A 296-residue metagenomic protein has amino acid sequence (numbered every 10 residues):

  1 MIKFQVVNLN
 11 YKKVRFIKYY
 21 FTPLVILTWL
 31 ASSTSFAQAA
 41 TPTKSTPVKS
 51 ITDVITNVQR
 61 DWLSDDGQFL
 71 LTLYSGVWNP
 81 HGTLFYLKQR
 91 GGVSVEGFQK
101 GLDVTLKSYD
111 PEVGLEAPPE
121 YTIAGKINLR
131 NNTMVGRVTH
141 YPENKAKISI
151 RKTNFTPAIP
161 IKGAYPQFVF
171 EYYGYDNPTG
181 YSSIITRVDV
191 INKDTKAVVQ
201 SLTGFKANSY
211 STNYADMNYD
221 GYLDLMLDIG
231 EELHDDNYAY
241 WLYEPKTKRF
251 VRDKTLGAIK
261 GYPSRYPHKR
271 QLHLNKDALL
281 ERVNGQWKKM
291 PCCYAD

Functional and structural regions predicted by a protein language model:
M1-I17: N-terminal secretory signal peptides that target proteins for export/translocation
T22-S32: Bacterial N-terminal signal peptides
P42-T153, I191-D194, V198-F205: Central antiparallel beta-sheet cores of small beta-barrel/beta-sandwich binding domains
T139-N177: Surface-exposed beta-loop interaction hotspot
Y141-E143, E231-H234: Short glycine/acidic-enriched loop and turn motifs that connect beta-strands
V169, N218-I229: Acidic/hydrophobic-patterned starts of short beta strands in beta-sheet-rich repeat architectures
L202-S211, I259-R265: Repeat-based blade/solenoid architectures
L227-I229, A239-Y240, R249-D296: Short aromatic loop motif centered on NTY/YTY
